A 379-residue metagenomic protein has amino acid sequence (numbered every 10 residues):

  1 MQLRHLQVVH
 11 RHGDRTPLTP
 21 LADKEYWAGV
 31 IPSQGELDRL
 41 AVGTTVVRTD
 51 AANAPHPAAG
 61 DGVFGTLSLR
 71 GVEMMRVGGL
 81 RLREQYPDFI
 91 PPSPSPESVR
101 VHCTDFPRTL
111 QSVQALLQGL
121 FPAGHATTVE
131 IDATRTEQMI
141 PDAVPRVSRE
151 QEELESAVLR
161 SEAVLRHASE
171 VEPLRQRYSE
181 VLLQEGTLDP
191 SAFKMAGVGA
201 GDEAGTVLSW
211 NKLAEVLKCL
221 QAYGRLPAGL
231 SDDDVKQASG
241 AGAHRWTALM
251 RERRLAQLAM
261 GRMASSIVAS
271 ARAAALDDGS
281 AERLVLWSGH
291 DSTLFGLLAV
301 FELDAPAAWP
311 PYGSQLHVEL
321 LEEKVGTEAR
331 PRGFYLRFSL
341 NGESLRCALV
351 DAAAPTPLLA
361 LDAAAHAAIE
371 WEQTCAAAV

Functional and structural regions predicted by a protein language model:
M1-R100, T104-V285, G289-V379: Signature for phosphate-centric chemistry
